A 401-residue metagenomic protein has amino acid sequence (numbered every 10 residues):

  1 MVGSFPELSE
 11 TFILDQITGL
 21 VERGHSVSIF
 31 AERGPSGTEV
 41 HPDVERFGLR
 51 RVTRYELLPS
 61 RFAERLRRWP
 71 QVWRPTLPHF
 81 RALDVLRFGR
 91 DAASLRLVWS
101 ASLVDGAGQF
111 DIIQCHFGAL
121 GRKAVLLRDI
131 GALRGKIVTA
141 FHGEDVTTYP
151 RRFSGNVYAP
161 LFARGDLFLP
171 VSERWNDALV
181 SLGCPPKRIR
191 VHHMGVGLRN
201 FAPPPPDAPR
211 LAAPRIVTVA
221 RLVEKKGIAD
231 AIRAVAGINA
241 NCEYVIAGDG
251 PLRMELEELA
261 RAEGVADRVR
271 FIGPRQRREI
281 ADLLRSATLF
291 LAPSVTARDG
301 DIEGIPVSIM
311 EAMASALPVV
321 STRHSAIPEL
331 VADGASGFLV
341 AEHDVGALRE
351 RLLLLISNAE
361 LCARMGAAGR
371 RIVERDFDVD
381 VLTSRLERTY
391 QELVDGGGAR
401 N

Functional and structural regions predicted by a protein language model:
M1-E56, V104-F110, N401: N-terminal subdomain of nucleotide-sugar transferases
T148-F153, V180, P186, V196-A212: Acidic anion/phosphate-binding donor-loop and adjacent secondary structure in glycosyltransferase catalytic cores
L169, D207-K226, I232-G237, V245 (+1 more regions): Conserved donor-binding/catalytic core segment of Leloir-type glycosyltransferases
R174, G195: Carbohydrate-associated surface elements
M254-R278: Nucleotide-activated donor-binding/catalytic signature segment of Leloir-type glycosyltransferases, i.e., the conserved
R285-D301, L317: Acidic donor-binding loop of glycosyltransferase active sites
I309, A314, P318-S321, V331: Short hydrophobic beta-strand element within catalytic cores of glycosyltransferases and related nucleotide-activated
L330-G334, F338-V345, L354-E360: Conserved acidic donor-binding segment of nucleotide-sugar-dependent glycosyltransferases
